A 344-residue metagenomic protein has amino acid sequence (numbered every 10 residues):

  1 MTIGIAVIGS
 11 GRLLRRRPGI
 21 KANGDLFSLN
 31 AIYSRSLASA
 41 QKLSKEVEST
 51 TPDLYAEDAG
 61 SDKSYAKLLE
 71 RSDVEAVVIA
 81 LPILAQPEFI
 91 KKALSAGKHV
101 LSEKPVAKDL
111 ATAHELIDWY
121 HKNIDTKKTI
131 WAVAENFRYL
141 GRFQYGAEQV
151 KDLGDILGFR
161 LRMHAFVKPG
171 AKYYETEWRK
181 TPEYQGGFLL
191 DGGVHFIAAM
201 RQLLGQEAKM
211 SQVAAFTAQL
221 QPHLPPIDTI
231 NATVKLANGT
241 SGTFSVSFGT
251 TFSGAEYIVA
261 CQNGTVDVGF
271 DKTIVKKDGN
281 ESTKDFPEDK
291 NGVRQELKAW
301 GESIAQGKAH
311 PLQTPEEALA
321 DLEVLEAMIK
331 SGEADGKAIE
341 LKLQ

Functional and structural regions predicted by a protein language model:
M1-T50: N-terminal Rossmann-like dinucleotide-binding module
L26, V47-E48, D53, A76-V78 (+3 more regions): C-terminal helix-rich "cap/oligomerization" subdomain common to oxidoreductases
R35, P287-K298, Q313-E316: Active-site loop of classical SDR/Rossmann-like NAD(P)-dependent oxidoreductases, centered on the catalytic Tyr-X3-Lys
A56-E75: A structured beta-alpha segment of the ubiquitous adenosine-cofactor-binding alpha/beta core
E75-A76, P82-N136: Beta-strand-loop-alpha-helix segment that lines the small-molecule cofactor/substrate pocket of alpha/beta enzymes
A80-L81, M163, V246: Glycine-rich, N-terminal phosphate-binding loop of Rossmann-like dinucleotide-binding domains
K127-K128, F137-F216, L220-H223, D335: Predominantly a Rossmann-like dinucleotide-binding segment in NAD(P)-dependent oxidoreductases
I197-K272, R294-A309: Contiguous beta-strand/loop segments that form the cofactor/metal-binding neighborhood of enzyme cores
